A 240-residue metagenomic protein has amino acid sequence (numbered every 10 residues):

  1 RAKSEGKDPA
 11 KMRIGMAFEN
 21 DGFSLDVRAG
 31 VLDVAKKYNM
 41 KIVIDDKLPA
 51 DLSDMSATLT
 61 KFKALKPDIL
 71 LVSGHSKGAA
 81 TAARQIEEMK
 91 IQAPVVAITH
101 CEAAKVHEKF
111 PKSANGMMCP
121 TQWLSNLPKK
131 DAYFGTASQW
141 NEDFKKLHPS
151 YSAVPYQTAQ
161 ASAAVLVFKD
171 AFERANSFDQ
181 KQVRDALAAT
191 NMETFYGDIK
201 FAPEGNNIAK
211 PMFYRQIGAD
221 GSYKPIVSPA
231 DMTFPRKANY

Functional and structural regions predicted by a protein language model:
R1-Y240: Extracytosolic ligand-binding ectodomains
